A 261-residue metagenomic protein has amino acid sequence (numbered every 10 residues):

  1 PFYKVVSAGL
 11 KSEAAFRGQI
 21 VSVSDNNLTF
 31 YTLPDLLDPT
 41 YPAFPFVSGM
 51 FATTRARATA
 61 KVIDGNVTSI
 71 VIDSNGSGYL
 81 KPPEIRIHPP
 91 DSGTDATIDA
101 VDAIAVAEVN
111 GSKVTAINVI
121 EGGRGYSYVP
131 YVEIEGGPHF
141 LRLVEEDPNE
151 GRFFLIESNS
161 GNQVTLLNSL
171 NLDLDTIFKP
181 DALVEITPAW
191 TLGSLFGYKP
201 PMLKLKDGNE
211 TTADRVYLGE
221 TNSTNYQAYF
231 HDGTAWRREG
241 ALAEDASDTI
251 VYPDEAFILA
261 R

Functional and structural regions predicted by a protein language model:
P1-R17, D25: Boundary/junction segments of secreted and surface-exposed precursor proteins
G18-V23, V106, N149-L166: Short beta-strand-centered aromatic/proline hotspots
S24-T29, L33, L37-G137, D147: Conserved, function-critical positions that sit in or immediately flank catalytic and ligand-binding motifs
L28-F30, S69-I70, T115-I117, S158-L174: Short, solvent-exposed secondary-structure boundary/capping segments
D35, V164-I186: Short solvent-exposed strand/turn elements
A43-G49, I87, E135-E145, L203-N222: Extended low-complexity, serine/threonine- and proline-enriched intrinsically disordered segments
S77, R124, P200-T221, L242-D254: Short, low-complexity cationic-aromatic patches
T224-R261: Charged, amphipathic alpha-helical scaffolding segments
